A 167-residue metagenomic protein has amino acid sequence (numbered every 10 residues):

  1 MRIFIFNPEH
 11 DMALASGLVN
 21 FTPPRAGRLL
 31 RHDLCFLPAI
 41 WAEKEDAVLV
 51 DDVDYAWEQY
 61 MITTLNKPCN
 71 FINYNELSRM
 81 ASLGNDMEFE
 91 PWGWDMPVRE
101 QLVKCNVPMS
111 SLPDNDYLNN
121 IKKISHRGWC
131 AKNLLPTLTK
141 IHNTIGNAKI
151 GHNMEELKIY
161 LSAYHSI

Functional and structural regions predicted by a protein language model:
M1-V50: N-terminal-proximal low-complexity accessory segments that begin disordered and transition into the first
G27-W41, L49-I167: Conserved N-proximal alpha/beta basic substrate-recognition cap immediately N-terminal to, or forming the N-lobe
